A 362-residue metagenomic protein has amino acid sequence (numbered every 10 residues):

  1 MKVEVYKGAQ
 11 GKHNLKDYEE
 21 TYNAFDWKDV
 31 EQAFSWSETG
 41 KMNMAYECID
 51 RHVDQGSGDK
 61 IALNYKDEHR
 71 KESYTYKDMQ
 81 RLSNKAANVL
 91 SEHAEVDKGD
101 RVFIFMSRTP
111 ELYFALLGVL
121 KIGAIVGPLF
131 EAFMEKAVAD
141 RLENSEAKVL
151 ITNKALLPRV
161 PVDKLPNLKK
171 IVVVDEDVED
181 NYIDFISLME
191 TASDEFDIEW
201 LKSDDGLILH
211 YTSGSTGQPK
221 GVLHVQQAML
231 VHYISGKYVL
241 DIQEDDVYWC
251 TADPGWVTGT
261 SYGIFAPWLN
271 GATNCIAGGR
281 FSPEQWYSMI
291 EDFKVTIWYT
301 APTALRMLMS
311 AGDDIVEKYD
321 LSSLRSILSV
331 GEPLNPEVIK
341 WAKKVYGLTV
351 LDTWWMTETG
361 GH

Functional and structural regions predicted by a protein language model:
M1-Y74, D78-S91, N167, D177: N-lobe entry segment of adenylate-forming
K2-Y6, Q10, L117, K121-S187 (+1 more regions): Structural core segment of the AMP-binding/adenylate-forming
A45, D59-L117, M134-A139, D184-E190 (+1 more regions): Conserved AMP-binding/adenylate-forming core of the ANL superfamily
D59-I61, V173-E176, E190-Y211, Q218 (+2 more regions): Conserved pre-ATP/AMP-binding loop-to-beta segment of ANL
S73-K77, E199, L207-V231: Conserved AMP-binding A3 loop
S83-N88, E190, V222-Q243, L305-S310: Conserved structural elements of the adenylate-forming
L230-C250, P254-I297, S310-A311: Conserved AMP-binding/adenylation subdomain of ANL enzymes
A272, V295-T300, M309-H362: Gly/Ser/Thr-rich phosphate-binding loop
